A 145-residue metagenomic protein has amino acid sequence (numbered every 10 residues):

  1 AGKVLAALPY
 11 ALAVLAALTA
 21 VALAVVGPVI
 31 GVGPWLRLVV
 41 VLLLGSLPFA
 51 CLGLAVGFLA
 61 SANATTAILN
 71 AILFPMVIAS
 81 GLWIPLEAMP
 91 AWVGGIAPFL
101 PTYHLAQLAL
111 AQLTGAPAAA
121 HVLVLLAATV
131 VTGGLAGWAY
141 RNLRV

Functional and structural regions predicted by a protein language model:
A1, P117-A120, V145: Membrane-interface helix starts
A1, T66-A67, A97: Hydrophobic/aromatic positions within or immediately flanking transmembrane alpha-helices of multi-pass small-molecule
A1-L8, L108: Membrane-interface alpha-helices at helix entry/exit sites of multi-pass transporters
A6-A67, P117-G137: Alpha-helical transmembrane segments and their short interhelical loops
P28-V29, S80-V131: Membrane-interfacial helix-loop-helix junctions in multi-pass membrane proteins
S61-S80: Pore- or pathway-lining transmembrane helices of multi-pass membrane proteins that form conduits for solutes/ions
G137-V145: Membrane-interface capping segments at transmembrane-helix boundaries
